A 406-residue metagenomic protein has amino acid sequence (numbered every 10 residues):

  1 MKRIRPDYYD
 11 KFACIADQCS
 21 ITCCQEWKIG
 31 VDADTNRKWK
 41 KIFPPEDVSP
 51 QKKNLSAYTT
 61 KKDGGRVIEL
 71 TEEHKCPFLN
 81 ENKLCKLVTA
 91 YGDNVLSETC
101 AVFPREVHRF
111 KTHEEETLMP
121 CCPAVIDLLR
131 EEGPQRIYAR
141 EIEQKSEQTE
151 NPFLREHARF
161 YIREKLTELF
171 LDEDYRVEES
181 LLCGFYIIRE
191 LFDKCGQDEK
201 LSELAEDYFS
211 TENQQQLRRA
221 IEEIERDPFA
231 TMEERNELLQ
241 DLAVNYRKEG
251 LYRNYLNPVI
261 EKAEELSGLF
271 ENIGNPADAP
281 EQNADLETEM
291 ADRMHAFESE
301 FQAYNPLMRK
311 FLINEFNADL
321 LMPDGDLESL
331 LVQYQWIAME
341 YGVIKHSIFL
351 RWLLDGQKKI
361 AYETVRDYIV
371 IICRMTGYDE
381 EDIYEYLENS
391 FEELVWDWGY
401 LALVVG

Functional and structural regions predicted by a protein language model:
M1-I4: Intrinsically disordered, low-complexity transactivation/modulatory regions of eukaryotic transcription regulators
K11-I29, T71-E106, M119-I126: Local cysteine-cluster metal-coordination motifs and their immediate loop/turn environment, predominantly Fe-S cluster
C14, A90, P152, E156 (+1 more regions): Short, charged/polar micro-motifs that form catalytic or ligand-binding hotspots
T22, E26-K52: Low-complexity, highly charged intrinsically disordered N-terminal segments that act as targeting/localization
K40-E73: N-terminal, Lys/Arg-enriched amphipathic/low-complexity engagement segments that precede the first folded domain
K83, Y91-D193: Internal, well-ordered alpha/beta segment that forms a basic, Gly-enriched binding/recognition surface
V177-G406: Hydrophobic, aromatic-lined core segments that form the binding pocket/scaffold for planar heteroaromatic ligands
